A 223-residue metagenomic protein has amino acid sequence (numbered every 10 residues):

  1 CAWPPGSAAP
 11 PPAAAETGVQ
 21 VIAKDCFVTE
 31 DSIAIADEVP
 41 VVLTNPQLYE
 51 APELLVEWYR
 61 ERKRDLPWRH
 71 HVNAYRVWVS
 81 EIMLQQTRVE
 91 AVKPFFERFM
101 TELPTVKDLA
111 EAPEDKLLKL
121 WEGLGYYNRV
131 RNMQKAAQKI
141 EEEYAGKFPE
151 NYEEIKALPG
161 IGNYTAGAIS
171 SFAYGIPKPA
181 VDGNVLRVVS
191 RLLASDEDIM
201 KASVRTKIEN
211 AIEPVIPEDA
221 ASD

Functional and structural regions predicted by a protein language model:
I35-Y49, E53-D223: Catalytic cores of DNA base-excision repair glycosylases
